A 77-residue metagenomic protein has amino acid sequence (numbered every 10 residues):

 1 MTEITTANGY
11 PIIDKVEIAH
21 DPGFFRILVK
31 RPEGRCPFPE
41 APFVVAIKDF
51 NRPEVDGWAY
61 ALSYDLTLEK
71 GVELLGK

Functional and structural regions predicted by a protein language model:
M1-G23: Negatively charged, low-complexity tracts enriched in Asp/Glu with abundant Ser/Thr
T2-E3, S63, T67: Generic signature of intrinsically disordered, low-complexity, basic-rich segments and short cationic peptides
G9, G23-F24, P42, A59 (+1 more regions): Intrinsically disordered, low-complexity N-terminal regions enriched in serine/proline/glycine with scattered basic
I12, H20-P37: Eukaryotic alpha-helical scaffold "rod" segments
E17, V45-A46, E73: N-terminal non-cleavable signal-anchor helices
V29-A61, K77: Short aromatic-glycine-(Arg/Gly/Cys) micro-motifs in beta-strand/loop hairpins
D65-K77: Ampiphathic alpha-helical segments that act as solvent-exposed interaction surfaces
